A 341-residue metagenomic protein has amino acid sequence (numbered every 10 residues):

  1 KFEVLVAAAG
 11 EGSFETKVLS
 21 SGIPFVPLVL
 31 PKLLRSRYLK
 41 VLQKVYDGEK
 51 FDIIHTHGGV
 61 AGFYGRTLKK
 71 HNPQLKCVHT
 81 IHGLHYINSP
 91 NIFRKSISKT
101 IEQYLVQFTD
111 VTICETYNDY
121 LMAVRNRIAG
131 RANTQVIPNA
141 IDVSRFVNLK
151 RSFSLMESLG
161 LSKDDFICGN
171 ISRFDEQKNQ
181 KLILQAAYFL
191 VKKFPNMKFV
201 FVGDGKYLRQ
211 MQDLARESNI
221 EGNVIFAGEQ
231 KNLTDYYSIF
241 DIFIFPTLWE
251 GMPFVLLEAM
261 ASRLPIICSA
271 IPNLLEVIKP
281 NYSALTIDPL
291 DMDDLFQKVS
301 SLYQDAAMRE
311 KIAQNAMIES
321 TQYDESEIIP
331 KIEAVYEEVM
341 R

Functional and structural regions predicted by a protein language model:
K1-S36, N118-M122, R127, N133-T134 (+1 more regions): N-terminal strand-loop element at the rim of the active site of nucleotide-sugar-dependent glycosyltransferases
A7-A8, P265-C268, I278: Short hydrophobic beta-strand element within catalytic cores of glycosyltransferases and related nucleotide-activated
T56-G62, I81: Short His-centered aromatic/hydrophobic patch
F108-N133, I141-R145: A short, active-site helix/loop in glycosyltransferases that binds the activated sugar's phosphate group
F166, N170-K192, F199, K206-D213 (+3 more regions): A conserved mid-protein helix/loop that constitutes part of the nucleotide-sugar donor-binding site
E229, L248: Aromatic "clamp/platform" in nucleotide-sugar-dependent glycosyltransferases that forms part of the donor/acceptor
P280-N281, L285-M292, S301-A306: Conserved acidic donor-binding segment of nucleotide-sugar-dependent glycosyltransferases
D294, S301, M308-Q322, K331-A334: A short, well-ordered alpha-helix in the C-terminal region of glycosyltransferases
